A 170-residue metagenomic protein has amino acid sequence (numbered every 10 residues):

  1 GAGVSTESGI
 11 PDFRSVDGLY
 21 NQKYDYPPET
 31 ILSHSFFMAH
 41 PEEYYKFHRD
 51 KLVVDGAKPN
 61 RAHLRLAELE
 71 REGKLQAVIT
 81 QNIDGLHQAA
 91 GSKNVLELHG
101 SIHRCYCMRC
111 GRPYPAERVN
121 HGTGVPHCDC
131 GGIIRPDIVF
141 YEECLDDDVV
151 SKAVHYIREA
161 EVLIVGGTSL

Functional and structural regions predicted by a protein language model:
A2-L170: Conserved catalytic core of sirtuin-type NAD+-dependent deacylases
